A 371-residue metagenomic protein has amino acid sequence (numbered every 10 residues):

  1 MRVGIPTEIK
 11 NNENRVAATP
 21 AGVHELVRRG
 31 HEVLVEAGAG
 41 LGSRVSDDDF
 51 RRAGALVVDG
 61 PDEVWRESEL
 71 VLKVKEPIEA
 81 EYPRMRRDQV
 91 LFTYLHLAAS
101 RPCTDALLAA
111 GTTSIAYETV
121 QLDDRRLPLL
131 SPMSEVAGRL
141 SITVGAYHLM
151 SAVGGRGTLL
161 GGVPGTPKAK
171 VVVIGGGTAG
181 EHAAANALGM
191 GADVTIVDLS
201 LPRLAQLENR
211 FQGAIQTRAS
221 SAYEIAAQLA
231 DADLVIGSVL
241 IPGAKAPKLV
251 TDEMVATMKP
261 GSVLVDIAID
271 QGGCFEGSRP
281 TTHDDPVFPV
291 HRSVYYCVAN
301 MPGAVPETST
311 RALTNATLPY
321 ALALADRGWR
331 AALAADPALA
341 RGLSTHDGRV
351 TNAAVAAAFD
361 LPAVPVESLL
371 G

Functional and structural regions predicted by a protein language model:
R2, E8, P77-A169, V298-N300: Glycine/serine-rich phosphate-binding loop and adjoining beta1-alpha1 elements at the start of nucleotide-handling
R2-A110: An N-terminal-biased, well-structured beta-alpha scaffold segment characteristic of Rossmann-like dinucleotide-binding
P6-V45, G154-G237, V287: Glycine-rich phosphate/diphosphate-binding loop of Rossmann-like nucleotide-binding domains
V33, V57, L91, S114-I115 (+3 more regions): Hydrophobic beta-strand scaffold residues
E69, K75-E76, L95-H96, S221 (+3 more regions): Short glycine-/small-residue-rich Rossmann-like dinucleotide-binding loops
E118-L159, I269, C274-G371: Adenosine-phosphate binding glycine-rich loop
N209-R292: Rossmann-like adenosine-cofactor binding region
